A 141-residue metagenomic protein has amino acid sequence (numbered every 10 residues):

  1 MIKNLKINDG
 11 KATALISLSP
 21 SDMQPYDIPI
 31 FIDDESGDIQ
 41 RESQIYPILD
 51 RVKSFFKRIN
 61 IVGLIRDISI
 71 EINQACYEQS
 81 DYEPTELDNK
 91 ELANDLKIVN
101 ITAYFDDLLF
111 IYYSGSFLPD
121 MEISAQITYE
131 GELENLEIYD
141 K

Functional and structural regions predicted by a protein language model:
M1-L18, N94, N100-K141: Acidic, proline/glycine-rich low-complexity IDRs
M1-S80: Long, contiguous N-terminal structural blocks used for assembly/anchoring
F56-L118: Amphipathic protein-protein interaction modules
